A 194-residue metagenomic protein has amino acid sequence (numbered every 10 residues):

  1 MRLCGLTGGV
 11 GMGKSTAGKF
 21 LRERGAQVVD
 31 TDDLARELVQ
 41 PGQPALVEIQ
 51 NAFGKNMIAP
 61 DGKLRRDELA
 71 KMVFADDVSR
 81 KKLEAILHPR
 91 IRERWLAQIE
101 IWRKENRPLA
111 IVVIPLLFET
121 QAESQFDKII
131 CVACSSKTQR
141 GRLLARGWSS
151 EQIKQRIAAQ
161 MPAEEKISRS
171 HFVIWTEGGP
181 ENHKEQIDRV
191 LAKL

Functional and structural regions predicted by a protein language model:
M1-D33: Walker A (P-loop) phosphate-binding motif
L3, G18, T31, A35 (+8 more regions): A general structural signal for well-ordered alpha-helical segments in protein cores
G13, D32, L83, I111 (+3 more regions): Residue-level signal for inorganic ion chemistry
T16-K19, V29-Q40, K55, S135 (+2 more regions): N-terminal polybasic phosphate/anion-binding patch
R24, L46, Q50, S136-G141 (+1 more regions): An amphipathic alpha-helix signature
D33-P108: ATP-dependent small-molecule kinase phosphotransfer cores that center on conserved nucleotide phosphate-binding segments
W95-E105, L109-A145: ATP-dependent NMP and nucleoside kinases share a basic, alpha-helical "lid"
S124-Q125, G141, A145-K193: Small-molecule kinase domains that catalyze NTP-dependent phosphoryl transfer to phosphate-bearing small molecules
